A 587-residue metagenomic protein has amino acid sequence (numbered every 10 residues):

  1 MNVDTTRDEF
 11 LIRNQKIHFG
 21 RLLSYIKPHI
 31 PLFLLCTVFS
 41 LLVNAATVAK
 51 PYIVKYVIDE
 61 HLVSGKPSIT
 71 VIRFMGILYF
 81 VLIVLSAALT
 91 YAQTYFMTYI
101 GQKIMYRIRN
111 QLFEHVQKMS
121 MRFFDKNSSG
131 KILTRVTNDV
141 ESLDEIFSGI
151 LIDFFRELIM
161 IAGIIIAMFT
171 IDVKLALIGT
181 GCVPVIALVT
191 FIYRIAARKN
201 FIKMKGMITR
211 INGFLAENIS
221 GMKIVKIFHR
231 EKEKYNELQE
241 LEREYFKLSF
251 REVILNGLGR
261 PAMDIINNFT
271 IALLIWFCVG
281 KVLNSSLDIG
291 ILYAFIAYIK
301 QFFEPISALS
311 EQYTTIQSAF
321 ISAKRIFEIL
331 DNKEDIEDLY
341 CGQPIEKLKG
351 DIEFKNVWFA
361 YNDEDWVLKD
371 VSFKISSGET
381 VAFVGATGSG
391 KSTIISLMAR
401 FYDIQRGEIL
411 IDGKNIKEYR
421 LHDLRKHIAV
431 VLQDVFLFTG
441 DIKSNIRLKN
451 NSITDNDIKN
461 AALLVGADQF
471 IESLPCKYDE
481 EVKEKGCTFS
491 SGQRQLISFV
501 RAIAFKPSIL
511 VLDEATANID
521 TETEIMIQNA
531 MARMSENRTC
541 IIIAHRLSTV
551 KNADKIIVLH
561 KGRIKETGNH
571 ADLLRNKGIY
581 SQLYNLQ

Functional and structural regions predicted by a protein language model:
M1-T47, L62-M75, Q93-M97, G101 (+9 more regions): Membrane-integrated ABC transporters
I17-H18, I26, M97-T98, Q117-A162 (+1 more regions): Juxtamembrane loop-to-helix connectors within ABC transporter transmembrane domains
G20-L23, P31-Y52, M75, Y79 (+5 more regions): Alpha-helical segments in transporter systems
P28, L32-A45, I152-K203, W276-L287 (+1 more regions): Transmembrane helices of ABC transporter permease
P31, M121-R122, N138-F147, L151 (+7 more regions): An intracellular "coupling" helix at the cytosolic face of ABC transporter transmembrane type-1 domains
F33-L89, F96, F169-K174, A272 (+1 more regions): Transmembrane helix-loop-helix hairpins at lipid-water interfaces of multipass membrane proteins, especially the type-1
T70, A167-G181, R251, L255-K324 (+1 more regions): Helix-loop-helix
D338-L339, I345-Q587: ABC-type nucleotide-binding domain
